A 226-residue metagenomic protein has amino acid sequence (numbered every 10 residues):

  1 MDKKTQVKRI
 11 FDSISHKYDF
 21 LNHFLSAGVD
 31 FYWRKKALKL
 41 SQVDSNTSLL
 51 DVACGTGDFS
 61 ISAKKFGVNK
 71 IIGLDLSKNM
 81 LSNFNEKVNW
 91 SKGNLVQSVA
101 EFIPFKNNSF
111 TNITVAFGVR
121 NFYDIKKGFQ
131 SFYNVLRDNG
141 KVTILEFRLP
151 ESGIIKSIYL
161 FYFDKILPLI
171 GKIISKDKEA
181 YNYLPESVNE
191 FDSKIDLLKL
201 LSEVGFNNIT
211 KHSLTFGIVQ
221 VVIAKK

Functional and structural regions predicted by a protein language model:
M1-D19, F163, I174: N-terminal, positively charged/glycine-rich alpha-helical extensions of SAM-dependent methyltransferases
T5-Q6, L74-L76, R148-L200, V204 (+1 more regions): C-terminal alpha-helical "lid/dimerization" subdomain adjacent to the S-adenosyl-L-methionine
Y18, I113-T114: Hydrophobic beta-strand segment of the Class I
A27-T47, S62: Conserved alpha-helix/loop element of class I SAM-dependent methyltransferases that forms part of the SAM/SAH-binding
L50-F102: Class I SAM-dependent methyltransferase SAM/SAH-binding core
E101-I113: A short acidic, Gly/Pro-enriched loop at the edge of an enzyme's catalytic core that lines a small-molecule cofactor
K126-K141: A short glycine-rich, Lys/Arg-flanked "PGG" loop and its adjoining helix->strand segment in the class I
L198, G205-K226: Core SAM-dependent methyltransferase catalytic element
